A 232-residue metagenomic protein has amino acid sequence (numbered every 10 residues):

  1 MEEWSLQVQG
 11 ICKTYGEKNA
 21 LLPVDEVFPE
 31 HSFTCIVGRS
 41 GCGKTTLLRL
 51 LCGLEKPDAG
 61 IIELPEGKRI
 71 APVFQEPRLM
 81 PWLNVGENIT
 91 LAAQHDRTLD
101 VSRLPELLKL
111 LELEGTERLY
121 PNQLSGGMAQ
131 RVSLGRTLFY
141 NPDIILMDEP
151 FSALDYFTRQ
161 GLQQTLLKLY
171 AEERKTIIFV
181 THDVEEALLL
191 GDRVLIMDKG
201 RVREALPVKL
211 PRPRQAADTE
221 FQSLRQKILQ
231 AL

Functional and structural regions predicted by a protein language model:
V37-R39: The feature captures the beta-strand-to-loop junction immediately N-terminal to the Walker
C52: Helix-to-loop junction immediately C-terminal to a conserved catalytic motif
K56, L83, E87-S102, L110: ABC-type ATPase nucleotide-binding domains, specifically the catalytic core motifs of the NBD
R69, T98-T116, K168: Conserved ABC ATPase "signature" region
V73, L134: Hydrophobic anchor residue at the start of the ABC signature
L119-N122, Y140: Conserved signature/switch motifs of ABC ATPase nucleotide-binding domains
I145-D148: Catalytic Walker B motif of ABC-type/P-loop ATPase nucleotide-binding domains
